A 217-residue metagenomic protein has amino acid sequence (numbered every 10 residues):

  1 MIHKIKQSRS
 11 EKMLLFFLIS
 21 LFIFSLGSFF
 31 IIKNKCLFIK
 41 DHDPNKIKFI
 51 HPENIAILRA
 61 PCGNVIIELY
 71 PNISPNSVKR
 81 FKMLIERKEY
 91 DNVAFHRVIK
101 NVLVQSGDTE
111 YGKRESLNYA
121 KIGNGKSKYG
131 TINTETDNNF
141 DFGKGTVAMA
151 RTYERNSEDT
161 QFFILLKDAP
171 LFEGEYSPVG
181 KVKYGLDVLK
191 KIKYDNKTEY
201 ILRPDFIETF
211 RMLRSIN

Functional and structural regions predicted by a protein language model:
M1-N217: Cyclophilin-like peptidyl-prolyl cis-trans isomerases
